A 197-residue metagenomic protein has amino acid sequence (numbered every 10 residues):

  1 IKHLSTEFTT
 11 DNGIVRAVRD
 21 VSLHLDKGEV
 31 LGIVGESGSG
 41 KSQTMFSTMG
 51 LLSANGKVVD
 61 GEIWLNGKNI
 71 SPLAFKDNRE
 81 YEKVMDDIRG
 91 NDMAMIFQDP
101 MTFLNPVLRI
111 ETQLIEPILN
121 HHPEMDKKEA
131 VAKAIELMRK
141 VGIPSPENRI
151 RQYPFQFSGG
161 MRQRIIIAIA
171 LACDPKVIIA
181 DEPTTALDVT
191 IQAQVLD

Functional and structural regions predicted by a protein language model:
E7-D20, K27, L51-G56, L73-M85 (+2 more regions): A short, flexible loop at the N-terminus of ABC-type nucleotide-binding domains that lies
V34-G35: The feature captures the beta-strand-to-loop junction immediately N-terminal to the Walker
V58-P72: Conserved ABC transporter NBD signature motif
W64, K128-I143, I150-R151: ABC ATPase nucleotide-binding domain helical subdomain, centered on the C-loop/LSGGQ "ABC signature"
I70-A94, T112, N120: ABC ATPase NBD coupling module
L114, I167, I178, I191 (+1 more regions): Hydrophobic anchor residue at the start of the ABC signature
A172-K176: A short, proline-enriched helix->beta-strand linker immediately N-terminal to the Walker B motif in ABC-type P-loop
